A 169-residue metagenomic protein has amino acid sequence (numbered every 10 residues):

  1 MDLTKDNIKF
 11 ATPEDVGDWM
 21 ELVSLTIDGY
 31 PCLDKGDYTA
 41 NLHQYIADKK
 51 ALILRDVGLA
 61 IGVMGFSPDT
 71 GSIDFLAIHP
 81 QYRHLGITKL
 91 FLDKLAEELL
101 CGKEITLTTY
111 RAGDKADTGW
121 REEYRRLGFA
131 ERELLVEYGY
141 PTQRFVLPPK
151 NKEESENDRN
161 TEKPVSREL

Functional and structural regions predicted by a protein language model:
M1-E14, P149-L169: Conserved N-terminal entry element of GNAT/NAT acetyltransferase domains
F10-F75, H79-Q81, L92, E98 (+1 more regions): Acetyl-CoA-dependent GNAT
R55-V57, L147-K150: Active-site beta-strand termini and strand-to-loop segments that position acidic
L76-I87, Y110-G113: A short, internal acetyl-CoA/4′-phosphopantetheine-binding micro-motif in the GNAT/acyltransferase core
H84-E98, E122, R126: Conserved acetyl-CoA-binding loop-helix of GNAT-fold acetyltransferases
L85, L92, A116-W120, V136-Q143: Short glycine/proline-centered loop/turn elements that form peptide/ligand docking sites
L99-G113: Conserved GNAT acetyl-CoA-binding A-motif
A112-E133: Conserved active-site alpha-helix within GNAT-family acetyltransferase domains
